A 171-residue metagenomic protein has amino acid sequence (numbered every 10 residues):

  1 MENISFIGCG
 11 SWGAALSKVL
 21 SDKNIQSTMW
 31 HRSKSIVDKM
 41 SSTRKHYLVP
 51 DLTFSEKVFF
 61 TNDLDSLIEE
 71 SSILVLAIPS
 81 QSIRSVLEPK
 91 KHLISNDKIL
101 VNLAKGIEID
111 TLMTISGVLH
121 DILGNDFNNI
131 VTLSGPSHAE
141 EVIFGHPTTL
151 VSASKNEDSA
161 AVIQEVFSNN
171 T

Functional and structural regions predicted by a protein language model:
M1-T53, V58-N62: NAD(P)+-binding Rossmann beta1-loop-alpha1 motif at the extreme N-terminus of oxidoreductases
F6, W30, L76-A77, T132 (+1 more regions): Active-site-adjacent beta-strand anchor residues
D22-I25, S42-K45, S95, G124 (+2 more regions): Generic secondary-structure signature for well-ordered alpha-helical cores
S35, Q81-S82, D158: Short alpha-helical
R44-V49, G117-L119, P147-V151: Short, hinge-like loop/turn segments at secondary-structure boundaries
F54, T61-L64, E69, I73-P147 (+1 more regions): Rossmann-like NAD(P)(H) cofactor-binding subdomain of soluble oxidoreductases
P147-T171: Conserved anion/nucleotide-ligand pocket segment
